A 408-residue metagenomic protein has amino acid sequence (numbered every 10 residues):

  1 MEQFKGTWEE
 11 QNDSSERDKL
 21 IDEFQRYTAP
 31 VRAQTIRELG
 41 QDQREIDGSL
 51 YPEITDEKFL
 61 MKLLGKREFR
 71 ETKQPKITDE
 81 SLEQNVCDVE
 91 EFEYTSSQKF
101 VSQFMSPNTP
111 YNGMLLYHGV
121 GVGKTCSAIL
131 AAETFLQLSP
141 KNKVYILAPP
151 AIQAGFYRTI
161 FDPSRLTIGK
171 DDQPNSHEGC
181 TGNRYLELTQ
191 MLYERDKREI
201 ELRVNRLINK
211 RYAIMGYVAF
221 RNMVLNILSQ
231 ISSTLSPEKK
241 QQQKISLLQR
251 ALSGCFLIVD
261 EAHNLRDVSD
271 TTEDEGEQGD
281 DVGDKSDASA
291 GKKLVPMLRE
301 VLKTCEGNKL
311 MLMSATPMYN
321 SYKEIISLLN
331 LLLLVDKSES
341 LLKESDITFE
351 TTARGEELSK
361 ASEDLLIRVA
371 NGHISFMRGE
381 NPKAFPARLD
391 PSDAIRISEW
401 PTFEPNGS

Functional and structural regions predicted by a protein language model:
M1-T78, P140-K141, D172-C180, T189-L192 (+1 more regions): Charged, low-complexity intrinsically disordered regions
K58, L63, R195-L202, L207-I227 (+6 more regions): Inter-lobe coupling linker of SF2 helicases/translocases
T78-Y117: Conserved pre-motif I regulatory segment
G113-Y117, Y145, M311: Short hydrophobic/aromatic beta-strand immediately N-terminal to the Walker A/P-loop
M114, F256-L257: Hydrophobic "anchor" residues on beta-strands that sit immediately upstream of conserved functional sites
V122, N264-D267, T271, M318-Y319: Residues immediately C-terminal
V122-L188, Y319-K323: Conserved Walker A/P-loop ATP-binding site and its immediately adjacent core in helicase/helicase-like ATPase domains
D260-E261: Walker B catalytic acidic pair
